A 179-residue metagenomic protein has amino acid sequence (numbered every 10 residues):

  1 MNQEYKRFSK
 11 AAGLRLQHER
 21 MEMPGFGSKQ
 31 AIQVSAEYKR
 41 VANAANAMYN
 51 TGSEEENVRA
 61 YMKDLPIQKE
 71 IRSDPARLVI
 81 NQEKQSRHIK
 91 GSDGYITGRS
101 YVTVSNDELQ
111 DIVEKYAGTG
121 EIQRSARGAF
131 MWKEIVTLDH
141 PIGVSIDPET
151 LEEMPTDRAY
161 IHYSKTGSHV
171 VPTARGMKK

Functional and structural regions predicted by a protein language model:
M1-G98, M177-K179: Low-complexity, glycine/serine/proline-rich disordered segments that function as export/translocation leaders
R59-K179: Functional cores of ribonucleases/endoribonucleases
